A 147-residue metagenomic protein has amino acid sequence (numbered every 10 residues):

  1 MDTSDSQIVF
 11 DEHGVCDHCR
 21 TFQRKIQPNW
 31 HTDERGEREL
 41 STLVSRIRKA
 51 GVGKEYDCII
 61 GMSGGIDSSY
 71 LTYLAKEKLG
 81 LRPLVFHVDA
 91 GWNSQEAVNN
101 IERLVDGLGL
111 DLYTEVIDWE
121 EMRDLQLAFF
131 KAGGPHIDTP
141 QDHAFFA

Functional and structural regions predicted by a protein language model:
M1-A147: ATP-dependent adenylation/nucleotidyltransferase module used to activate substrates
